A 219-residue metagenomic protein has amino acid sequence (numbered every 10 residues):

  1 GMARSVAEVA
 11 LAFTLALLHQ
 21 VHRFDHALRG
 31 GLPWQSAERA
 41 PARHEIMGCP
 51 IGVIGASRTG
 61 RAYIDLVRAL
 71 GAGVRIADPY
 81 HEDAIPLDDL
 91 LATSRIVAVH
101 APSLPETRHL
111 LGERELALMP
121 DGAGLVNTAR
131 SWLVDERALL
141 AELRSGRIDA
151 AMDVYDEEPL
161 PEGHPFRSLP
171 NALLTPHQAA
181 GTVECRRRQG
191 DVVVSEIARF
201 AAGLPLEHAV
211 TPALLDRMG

Functional and structural regions predicted by a protein language model:
G1-P50: Phosphate-binding beta-alpha-beta segment of Rossmann-like dinucleotide-binding domains, i.e., the NAD(P)
M2-S5, L133-V134, D156-E158, G181-T182: Short gly/pro/ser/thr-enriched loop/turn and capping motifs at secondary-structure boundaries
A7-H26, A69-A72, D191-R199, L204: Oxidoreductase and adenylate-handling cofactor-binding alpha/beta cores
A27-A37, A202-G219: A short, charged, Gly/Pro-tolerant segment at domain boundaries
H44-R68: Glycine-rich adenosine-cofactor-binding loop
G73, P79-P165: Rossmann-like adenosine-cofactor binding region
L160, L169-D191, S195-I197: Adenosine-phosphate binding glycine-rich loop
